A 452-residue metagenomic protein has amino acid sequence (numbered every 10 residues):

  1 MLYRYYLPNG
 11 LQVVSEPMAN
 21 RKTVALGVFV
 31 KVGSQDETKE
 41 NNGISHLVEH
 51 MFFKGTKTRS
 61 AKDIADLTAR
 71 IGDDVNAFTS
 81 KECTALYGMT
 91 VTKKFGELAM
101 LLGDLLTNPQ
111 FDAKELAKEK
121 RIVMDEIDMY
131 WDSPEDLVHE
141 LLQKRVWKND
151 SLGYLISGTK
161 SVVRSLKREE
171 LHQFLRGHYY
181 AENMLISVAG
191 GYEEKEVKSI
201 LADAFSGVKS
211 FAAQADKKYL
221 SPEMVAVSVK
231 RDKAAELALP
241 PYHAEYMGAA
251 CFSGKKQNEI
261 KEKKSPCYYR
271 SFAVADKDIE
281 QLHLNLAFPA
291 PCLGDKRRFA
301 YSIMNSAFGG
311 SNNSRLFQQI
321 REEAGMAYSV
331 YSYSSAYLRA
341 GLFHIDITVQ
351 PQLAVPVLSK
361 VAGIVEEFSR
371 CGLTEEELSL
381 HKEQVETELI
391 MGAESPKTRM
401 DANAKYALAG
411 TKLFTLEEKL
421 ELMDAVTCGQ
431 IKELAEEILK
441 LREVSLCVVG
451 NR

Functional and structural regions predicted by a protein language model:
M1-T23: N- or domain-start disorder-to-order transition segments that initiate the globular core
Y6, P17, I64-K256, V274 (+4 more regions): Charge-rich, well-structured scaffold segments of protease-associated domains
A25-F29, H283-F288, L446-C447: Active-site-flanking beta-strand signature of metal-NTP-handling nucleotidyl enzymes and homologous cyclase-like
A25-M89, A307-M326: M16/MPP (pitrilysin/insulinase) zinc-metallopeptidase core fold and M16-derived inactive scaffolds
Q35, K93, L282, L293-G294: Short, acidic Gly/Pro/Ser/Thr-rich loop/turn segments
I260-E280, A287, K296: Phosphate/diphosphate-binding glycine-rich loops and adjacent basic-rich segments that engage nucleotide
